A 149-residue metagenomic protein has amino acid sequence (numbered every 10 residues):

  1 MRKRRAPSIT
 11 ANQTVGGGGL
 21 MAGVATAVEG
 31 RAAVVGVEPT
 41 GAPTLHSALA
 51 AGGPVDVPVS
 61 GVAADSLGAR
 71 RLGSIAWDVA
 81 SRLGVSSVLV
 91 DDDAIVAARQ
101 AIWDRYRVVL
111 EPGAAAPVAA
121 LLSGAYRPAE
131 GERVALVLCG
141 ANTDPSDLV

Functional and structural regions predicted by a protein language model:
M1-L83, S123, A129, R133-V149: Glycine-rich phosphate/pyrophosphate-binding loop at beta-loop-alpha junctions
G73-G131: Active-site-adjacent helical/loop segments in soluble small-molecule enzymes
